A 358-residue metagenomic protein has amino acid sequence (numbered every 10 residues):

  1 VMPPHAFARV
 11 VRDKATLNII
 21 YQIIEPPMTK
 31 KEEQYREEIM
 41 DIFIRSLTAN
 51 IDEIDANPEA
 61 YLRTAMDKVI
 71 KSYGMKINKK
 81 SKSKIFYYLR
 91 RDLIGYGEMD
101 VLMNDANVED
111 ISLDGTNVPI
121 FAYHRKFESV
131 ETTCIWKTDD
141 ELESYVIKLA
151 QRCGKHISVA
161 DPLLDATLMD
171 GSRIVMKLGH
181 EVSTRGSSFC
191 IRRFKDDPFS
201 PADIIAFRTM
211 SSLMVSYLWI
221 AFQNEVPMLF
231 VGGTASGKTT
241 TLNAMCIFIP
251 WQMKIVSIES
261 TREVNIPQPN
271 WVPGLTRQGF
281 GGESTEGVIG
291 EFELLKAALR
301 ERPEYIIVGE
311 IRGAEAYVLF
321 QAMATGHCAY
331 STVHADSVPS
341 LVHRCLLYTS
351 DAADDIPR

Functional and structural regions predicted by a protein language model:
V1-I157, M169: N-terminal accessory targeting/assembly segments
L113-P227, P269: P-loop NTP-binding catalytic core
D196-D203, I247-L294, L341: P-loop NTPase switch/communication element
A206-P273: Phosphate-binding glycine-rich loops and their immediate beta-loop-alpha structural context
M253-K254, R302-Y305, H327-Y330: Loop/turn-to-beta-strand initiation segments
S257-I258, I307-G309, Y330-V333: Structural recognition of the conserved hydrophobic beta-strand(s) that form the central parallel beta-sheet of P-loop
V318-A322, H327-C328: Conserved glycine-centered short motifs in functionally critical loops
Y348-P357: Single conserved hydrophobic/aromatic residue that forms the stacking wall/gate of nucleotide- or nucleobase-binding
